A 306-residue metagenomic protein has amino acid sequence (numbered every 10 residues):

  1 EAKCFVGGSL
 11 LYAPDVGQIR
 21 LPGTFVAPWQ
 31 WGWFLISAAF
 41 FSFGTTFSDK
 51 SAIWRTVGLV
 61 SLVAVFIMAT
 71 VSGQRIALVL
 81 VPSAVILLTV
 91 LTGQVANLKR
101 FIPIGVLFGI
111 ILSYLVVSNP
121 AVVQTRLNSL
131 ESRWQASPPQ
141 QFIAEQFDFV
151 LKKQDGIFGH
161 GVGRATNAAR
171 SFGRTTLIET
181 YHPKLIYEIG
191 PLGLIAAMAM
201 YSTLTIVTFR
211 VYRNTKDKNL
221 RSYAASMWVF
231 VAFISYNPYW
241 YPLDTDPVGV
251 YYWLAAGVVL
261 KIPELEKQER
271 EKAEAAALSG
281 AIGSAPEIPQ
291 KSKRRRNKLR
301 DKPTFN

Functional and structural regions predicted by a protein language model:
C4, S9-G73, L78-L91: Alpha-helical transmembrane segments of multi-pass inner-membrane proteins
A38-D49, I195-T215: Hydrophobic, aromatic-rich transmembrane alpha-helices and their immediate juxtamembrane boundary segments
F40, R100-I104, S226-P238, P242-E287: Transmembrane alpha-helices of multi-pass inner-membrane enzymes
F47-W54, L91-F101, R213-L220: Membrane-interface helix-boundary motifs at transmembrane edges
L59-V65, T208-W240: Loop-to-helix entry and N-terminal half of a specific, functionally important transmembrane alpha helix in multi-pass
T89-W134, F147-Q154, F305: A membrane-periplasm/extracellular boundary helix in multi-pass inner-membrane enzymes that assemble envelope glycans
P120-L192, T208-T215: Long extracytoplasmic/lumenal interhelical loops at the membrane interface of multi-pass membrane proteins
P286-N306: Long, low-complexity, intrinsically disordered segments
